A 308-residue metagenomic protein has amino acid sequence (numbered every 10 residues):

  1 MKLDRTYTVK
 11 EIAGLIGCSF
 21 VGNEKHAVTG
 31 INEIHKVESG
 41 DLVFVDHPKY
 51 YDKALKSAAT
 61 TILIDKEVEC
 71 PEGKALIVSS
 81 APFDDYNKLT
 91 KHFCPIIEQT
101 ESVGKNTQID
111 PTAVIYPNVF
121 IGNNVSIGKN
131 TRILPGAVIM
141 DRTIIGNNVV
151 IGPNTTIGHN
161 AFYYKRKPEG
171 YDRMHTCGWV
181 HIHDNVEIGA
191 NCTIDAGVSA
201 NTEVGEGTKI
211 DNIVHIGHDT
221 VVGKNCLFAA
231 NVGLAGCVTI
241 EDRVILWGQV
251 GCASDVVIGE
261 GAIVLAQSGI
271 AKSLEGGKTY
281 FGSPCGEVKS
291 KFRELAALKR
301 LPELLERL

Functional and structural regions predicted by a protein language model:
M1-N106, T112, N148, N154-T155 (+4 more regions): Terminal amphipathic alpha-helical/low-complexity segments used for targeting or macromolecular assembly
F44, S102-E287: Structural signal for interior beta-strand "rungs" in well-ordered beta-sheet cores of soluble enzyme domains
